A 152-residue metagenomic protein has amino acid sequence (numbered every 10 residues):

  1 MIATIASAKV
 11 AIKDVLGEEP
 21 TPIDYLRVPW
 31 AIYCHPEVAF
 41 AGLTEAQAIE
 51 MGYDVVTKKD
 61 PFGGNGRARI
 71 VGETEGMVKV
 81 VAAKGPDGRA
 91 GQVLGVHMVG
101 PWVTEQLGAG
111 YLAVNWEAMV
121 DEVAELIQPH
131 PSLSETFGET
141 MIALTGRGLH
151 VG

Functional and structural regions predicted by a protein language model:
M1-L26, G91, S132: Rossmann-like dinucleotide/flavin-binding elements
T21, V28, Y33-G152: Flexible, glycine-rich terminal cap/loop adjacent to redox cofactors in electron-transfer oxidoreductases
